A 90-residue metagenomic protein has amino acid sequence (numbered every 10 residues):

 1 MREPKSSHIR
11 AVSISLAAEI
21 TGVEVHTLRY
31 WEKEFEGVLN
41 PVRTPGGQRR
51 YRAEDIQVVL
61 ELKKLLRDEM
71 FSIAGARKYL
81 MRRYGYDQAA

Functional and structural regions predicted by a protein language model:
M1-G75, Y79-M81: Basic helix-turn-helix/winged-helix DNA-binding cores and closely related short helical interaction motifs
R83-D87: Short, basic amphipathic alpha-helical segments that act as recognition/interaction helices in nucleic-acid-binding
